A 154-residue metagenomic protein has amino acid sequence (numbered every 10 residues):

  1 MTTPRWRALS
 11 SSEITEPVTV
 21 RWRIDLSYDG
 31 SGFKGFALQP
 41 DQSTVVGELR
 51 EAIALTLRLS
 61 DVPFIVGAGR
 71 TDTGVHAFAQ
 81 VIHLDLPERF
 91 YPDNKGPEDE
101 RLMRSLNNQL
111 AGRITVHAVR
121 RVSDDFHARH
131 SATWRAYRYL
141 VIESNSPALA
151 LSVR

Functional and structural regions predicted by a protein language model:
T2-R154: Structured-RNA-binding interfaces characteristic of tRNA pseudouridine synthases
